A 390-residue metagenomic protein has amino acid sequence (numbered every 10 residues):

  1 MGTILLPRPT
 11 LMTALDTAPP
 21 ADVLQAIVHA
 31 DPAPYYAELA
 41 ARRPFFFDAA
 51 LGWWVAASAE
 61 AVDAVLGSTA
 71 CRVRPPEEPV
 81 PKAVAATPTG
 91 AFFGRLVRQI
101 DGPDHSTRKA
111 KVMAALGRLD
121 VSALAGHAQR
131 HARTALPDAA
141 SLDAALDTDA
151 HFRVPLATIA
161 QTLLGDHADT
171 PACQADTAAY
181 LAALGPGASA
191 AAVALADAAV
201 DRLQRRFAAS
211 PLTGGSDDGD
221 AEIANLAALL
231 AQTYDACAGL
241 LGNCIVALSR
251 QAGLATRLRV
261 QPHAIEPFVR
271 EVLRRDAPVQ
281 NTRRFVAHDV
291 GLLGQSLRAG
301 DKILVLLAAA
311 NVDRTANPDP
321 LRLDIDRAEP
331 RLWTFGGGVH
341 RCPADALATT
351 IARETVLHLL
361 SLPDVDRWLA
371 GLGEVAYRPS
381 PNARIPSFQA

Functional and structural regions predicted by a protein language model:
G2-T148, T158-P171: Active-site substrate-recognition loop segments, prototypically the cytochrome P450 B′-helix/B-C loop
R95, Q161-D169, C244-V260, A309-A316: Cytochrome P450
D104-K109, G117-A236: Cytochrome P450 heme-thiolate monooxygenase catalytic core
A209-L212, D217, R259-Q295: Conserved cytochrome P450 K-helix E-x-x-R motif and the immediately C-terminal K′/meander segment
N225-L226, Y234-R259, P343-V365: Cytochrome P450 catalytic-core helices
N281, L293-G294, A299-A316, R322-L323: A translation/RNA-centric and nucleic-acid-associated enzymatic feature enriched in Class II aminoacyl-tRNA synthetases
A309-T350: Cytochrome P450 heme-binding Cys-pocket and its upstream "meander" loop
T349-A390: Cytochrome P450 proximal C-terminal region
